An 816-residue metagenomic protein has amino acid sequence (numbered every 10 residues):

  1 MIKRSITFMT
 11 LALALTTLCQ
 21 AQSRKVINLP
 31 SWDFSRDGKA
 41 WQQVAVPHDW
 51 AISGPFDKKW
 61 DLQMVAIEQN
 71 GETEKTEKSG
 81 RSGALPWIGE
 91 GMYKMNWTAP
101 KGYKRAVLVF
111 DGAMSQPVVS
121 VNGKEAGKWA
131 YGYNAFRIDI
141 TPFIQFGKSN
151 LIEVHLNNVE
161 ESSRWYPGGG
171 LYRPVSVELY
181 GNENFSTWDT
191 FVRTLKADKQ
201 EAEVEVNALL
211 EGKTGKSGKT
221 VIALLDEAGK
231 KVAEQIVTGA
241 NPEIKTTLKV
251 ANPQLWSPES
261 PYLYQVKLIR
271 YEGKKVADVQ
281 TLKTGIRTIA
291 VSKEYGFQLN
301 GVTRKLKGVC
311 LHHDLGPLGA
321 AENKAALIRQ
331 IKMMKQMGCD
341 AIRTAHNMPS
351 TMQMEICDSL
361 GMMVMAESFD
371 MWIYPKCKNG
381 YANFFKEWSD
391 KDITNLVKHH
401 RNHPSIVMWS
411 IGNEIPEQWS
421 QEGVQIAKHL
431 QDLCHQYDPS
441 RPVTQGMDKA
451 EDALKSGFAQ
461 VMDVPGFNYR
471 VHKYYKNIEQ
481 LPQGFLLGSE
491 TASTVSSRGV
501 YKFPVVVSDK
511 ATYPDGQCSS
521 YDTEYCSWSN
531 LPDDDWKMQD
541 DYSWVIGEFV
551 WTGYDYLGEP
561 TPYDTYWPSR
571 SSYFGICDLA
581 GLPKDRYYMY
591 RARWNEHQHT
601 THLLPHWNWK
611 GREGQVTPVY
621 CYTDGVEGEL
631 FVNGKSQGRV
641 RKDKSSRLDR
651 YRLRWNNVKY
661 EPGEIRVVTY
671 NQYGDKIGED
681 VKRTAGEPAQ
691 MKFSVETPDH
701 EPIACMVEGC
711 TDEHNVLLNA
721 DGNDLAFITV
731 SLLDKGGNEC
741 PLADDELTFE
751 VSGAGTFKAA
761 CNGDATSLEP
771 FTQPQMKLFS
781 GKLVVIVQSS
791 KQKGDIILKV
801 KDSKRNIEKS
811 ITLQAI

Functional and structural regions predicted by a protein language model:
Q22-V109, S162, G168-L171, E183 (+2 more regions): Extended carbohydrate-recognition surfaces in non-catalytic/accessory domains of CAZymes and lectin-like proteins
W32-S35, G83-A84, I88-T187, G212-T214 (+4 more regions): Accessory beta-strand-rich segments of carbohydrate-active enzymes
D49, S53-F56, K124, W129 (+3 more regions): Extended substrate-binding grooves/exosites of carbohydrate-active enzymes
V119-V121, E201-V237, T246, V266 (+4 more regions): Beta-strand-rich binding/interaction modules
I140-P142, T246-L255, L653-K659, T772-K791: Short, hydrophobic beta-strand segments
Q145-G147, N207-S292, W655, E661-P662 (+2 more regions): Extended acidic/polar, glycine-enriched regions that form or flank non-catalytic beta-rich accessory modules
V206-L210, K267-I269, V619-T623, V668-T669 (+5 more regions): Beta-strand-rich structural segments
S217-V221, E259-Q265, D624, L630-Q637 (+3 more regions): Short flexible loop/turn segments that cap and initiate beta-strands
